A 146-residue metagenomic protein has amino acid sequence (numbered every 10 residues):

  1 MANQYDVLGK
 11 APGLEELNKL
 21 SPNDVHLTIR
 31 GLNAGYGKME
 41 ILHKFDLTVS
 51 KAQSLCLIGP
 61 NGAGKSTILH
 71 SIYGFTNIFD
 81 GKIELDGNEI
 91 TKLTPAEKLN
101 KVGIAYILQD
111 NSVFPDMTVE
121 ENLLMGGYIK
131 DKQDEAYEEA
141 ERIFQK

Functional and structural regions predicted by a protein language model:
M1-N33: ABC-family P-loop ATPase nucleotide-binding domain
I29-L32, E40-Q53, G81: Conserved beta-strand
G37, M117-E138, F144-K146: ABC-type ATPase nucleotide-binding domains, specifically the catalytic core motifs of the NBD
L55-C56, Y106: Short beta-strand immediately N-terminal to the Walker A/P-loop
I58-P60: The feature captures the beta-strand-to-loop junction immediately N-terminal to the Walker
Y73: Helix-to-loop junction immediately C-terminal to a conserved catalytic motif
N77, E89-D110, Q133, Y137-A140: ABC ATPase NBD coupling module
K82-E84, N88: ATP-binding/catalytic-site motifs of ATP-hydrolyzing domains
